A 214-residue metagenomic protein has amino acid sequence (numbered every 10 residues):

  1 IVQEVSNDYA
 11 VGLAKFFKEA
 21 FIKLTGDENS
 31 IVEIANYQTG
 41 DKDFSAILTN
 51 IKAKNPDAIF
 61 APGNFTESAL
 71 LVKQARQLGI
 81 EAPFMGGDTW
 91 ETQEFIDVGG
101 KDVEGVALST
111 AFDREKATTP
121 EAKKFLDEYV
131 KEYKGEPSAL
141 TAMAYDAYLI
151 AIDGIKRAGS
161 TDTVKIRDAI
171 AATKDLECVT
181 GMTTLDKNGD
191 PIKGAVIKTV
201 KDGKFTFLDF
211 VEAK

Functional and structural regions predicted by a protein language model:
I1-A35, A58, A151: An alpha-beta-alpha
I1-E4, N55-N64, L71, A82-G87 (+1 more regions): Periplasmic-binding protein-like
V5-Y9, Y37-K42, N64-S68, T89-E94 (+3 more regions): Solvent-exposed loop/turn segments at secondary-structure junctions within structured extracellular/periplasmic domains
A10-K18, T119, K123, G194: Short, surface-exposed alpha-helical segments at coil->helix boundaries
E33-N50, P120-E121: Structural motif
K42-T49, K54-L78: Hydrophobic alpha-helical
V72-Y145, T199-V200, F205-A213: Extracellular/periplasmic periplasmic-binding protein-like sensory domains
K131-T141, I152-K204: Segments of small-molecule ligand-sensing domains
